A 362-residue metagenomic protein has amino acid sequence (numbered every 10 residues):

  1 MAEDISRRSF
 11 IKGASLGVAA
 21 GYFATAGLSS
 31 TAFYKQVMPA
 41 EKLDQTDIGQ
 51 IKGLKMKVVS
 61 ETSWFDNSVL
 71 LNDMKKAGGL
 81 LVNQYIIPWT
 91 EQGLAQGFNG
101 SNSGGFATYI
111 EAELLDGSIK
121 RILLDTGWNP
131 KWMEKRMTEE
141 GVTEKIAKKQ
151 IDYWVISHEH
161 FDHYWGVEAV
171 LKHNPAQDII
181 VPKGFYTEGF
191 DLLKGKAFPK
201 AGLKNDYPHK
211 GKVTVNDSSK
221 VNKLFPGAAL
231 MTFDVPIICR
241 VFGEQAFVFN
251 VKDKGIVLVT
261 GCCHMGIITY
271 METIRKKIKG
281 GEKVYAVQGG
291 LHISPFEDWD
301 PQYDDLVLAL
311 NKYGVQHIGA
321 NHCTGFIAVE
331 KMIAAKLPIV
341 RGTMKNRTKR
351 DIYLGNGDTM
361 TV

Functional and structural regions predicted by a protein language model:
A2-E3, S9-Q36: N-terminal export signals
L54-A77: Short, solvent-exposed beta-strand-terminating loops
K55-V59, I122-D125, G227-V235, I256-C262: Active-site-proximal beta-strand elements of phosphoester/diester hydrolases
T62-F65, L80-E140, E244-T260: Conserved beta-strand hairpin/beta-sheet module of binuclear metal-dependent hydrolase folds, prominently
G100-G104, I238-V241, D351-L354: A short catalytic or substrate-binding loop motif that flags glycine-/basic-rich loops and adjacent residues that bind
K149-K220, L308-Q316, I333, P338-T343: Active-site HxH/HxHxD metal-binding segment of metal-dependent hydrolases
E159-F161, A246-L258, C262-I352: Cap/insert and terminal regions of metallo-dependent hydrolase folds
Y207-H209, K220-K254: Active-site-proximal loop/helix segment associated with metal-binding centers of metalloenzymes
